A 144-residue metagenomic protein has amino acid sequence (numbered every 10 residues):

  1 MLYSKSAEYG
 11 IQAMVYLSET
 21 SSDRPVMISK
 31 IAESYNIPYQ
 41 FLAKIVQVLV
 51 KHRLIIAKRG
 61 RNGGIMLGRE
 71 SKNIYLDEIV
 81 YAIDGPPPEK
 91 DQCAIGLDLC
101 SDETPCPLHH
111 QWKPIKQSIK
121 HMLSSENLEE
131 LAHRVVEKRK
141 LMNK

Functional and structural regions predicted by a protein language model:
G10-S22: Short amphipathic alpha-helical interface segments
S29-Y35: A short alpha-helical element within helix-turn-helix/winged-helix DNA-binding domains across DNA-binding proteins
E33, V50-K51: Alpha-helical residues within the helix-turn-helix
Q40: Key DNA-contact positions within bacterial/archaeal DNA-binding proteins
V46-Q47: Short, hydrophobic-biased segments on the C-terminal half of alpha helices that form "recognition helices"
H52-L67: Beta-hairpin "wing" of winged helix-turn-helix
S71-I95, L108-H109, P114-K116: Conserved segment of winged-helix/HTH DNA-binding domains
A94-K144: C-terminal regulatory/oligomerization modules of transcriptional regulators
